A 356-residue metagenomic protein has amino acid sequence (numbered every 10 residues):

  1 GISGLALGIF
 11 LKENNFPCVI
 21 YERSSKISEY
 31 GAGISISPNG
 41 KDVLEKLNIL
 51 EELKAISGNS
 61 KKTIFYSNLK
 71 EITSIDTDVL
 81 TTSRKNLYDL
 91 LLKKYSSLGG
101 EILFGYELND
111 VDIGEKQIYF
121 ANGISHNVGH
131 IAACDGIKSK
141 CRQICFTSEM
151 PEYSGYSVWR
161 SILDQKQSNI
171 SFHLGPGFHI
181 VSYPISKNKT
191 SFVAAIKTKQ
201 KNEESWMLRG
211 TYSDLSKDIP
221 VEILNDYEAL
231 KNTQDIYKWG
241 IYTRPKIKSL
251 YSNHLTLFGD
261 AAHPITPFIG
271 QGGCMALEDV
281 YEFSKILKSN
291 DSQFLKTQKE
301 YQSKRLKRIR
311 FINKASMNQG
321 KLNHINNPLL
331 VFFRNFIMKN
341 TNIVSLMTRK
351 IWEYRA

Functional and structural regions predicted by a protein language model:
I2-E13, V19-Y21, A132-A133, D235-H324: Conserved mid-domain beta->alpha element of the FAD-binding
S3, K26, K138: Conserved Rossmann-like nucleotide-cofactor binding loop
I9, F16-P17, I49, G100: Short phosphate-binding/catalytic loops that engage adenosine nucleotides
V19, E101, S191-V193: A structural signal for isolated positions on well-ordered beta-strands in alpha/beta enzyme cores
S37-D164, K199, W206-L215: Conserved N-terminal helical subregion
T73-L92, H126, D164-K238: Conserved FAD/dinucleotide-binding core of flavoprotein oxidoreductases
K138-S139, V158-R160, F178-V181, A262-H263: Histidine-centered metal-chelating micro-motifs
N335-A356: C-terminal auxiliary extensions adjacent to catalytic cores
